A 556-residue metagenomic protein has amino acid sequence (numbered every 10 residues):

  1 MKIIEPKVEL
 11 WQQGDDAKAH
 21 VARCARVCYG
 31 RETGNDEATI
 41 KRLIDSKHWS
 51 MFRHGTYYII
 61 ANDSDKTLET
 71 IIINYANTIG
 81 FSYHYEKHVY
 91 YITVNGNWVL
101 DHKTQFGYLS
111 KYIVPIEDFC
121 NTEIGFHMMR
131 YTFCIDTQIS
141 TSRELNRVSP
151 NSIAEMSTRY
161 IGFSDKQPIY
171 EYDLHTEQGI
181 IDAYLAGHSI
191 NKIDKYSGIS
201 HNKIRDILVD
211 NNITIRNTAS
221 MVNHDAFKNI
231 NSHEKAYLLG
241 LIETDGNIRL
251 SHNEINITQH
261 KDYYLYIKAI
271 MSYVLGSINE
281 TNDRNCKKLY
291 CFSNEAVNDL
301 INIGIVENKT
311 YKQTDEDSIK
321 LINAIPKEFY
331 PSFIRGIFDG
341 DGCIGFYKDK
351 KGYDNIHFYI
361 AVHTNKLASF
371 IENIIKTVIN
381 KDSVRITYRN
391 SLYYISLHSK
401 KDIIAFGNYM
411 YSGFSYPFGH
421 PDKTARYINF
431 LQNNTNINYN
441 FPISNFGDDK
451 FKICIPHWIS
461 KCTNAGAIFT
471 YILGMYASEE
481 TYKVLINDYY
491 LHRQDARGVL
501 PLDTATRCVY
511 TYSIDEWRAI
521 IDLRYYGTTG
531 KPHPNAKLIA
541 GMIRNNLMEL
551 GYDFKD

Functional and structural regions predicted by a protein language model:
M1-Q167, Q432-D556: Family-specific signature for flavin-dependent thymidylate synthase
I73, T78-G80, Y85, I92 (+3 more regions): Internal intein/HINT superfamily modules and their associated LAGLIDADG
